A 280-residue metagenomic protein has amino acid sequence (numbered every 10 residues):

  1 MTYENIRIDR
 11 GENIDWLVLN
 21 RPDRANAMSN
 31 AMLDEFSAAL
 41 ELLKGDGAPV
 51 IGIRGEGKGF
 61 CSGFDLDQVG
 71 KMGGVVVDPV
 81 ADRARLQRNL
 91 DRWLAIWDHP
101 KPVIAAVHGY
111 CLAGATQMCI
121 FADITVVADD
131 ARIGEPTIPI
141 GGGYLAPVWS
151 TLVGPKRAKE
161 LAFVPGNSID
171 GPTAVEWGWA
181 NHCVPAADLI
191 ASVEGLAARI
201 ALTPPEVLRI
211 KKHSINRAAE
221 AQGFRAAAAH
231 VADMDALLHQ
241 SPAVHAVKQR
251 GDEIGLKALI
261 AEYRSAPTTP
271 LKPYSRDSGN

Functional and structural regions predicted by a protein language model:
M1-E12, G166-G171, A191, G195-A198 (+1 more regions): C-terminal alpha-helix plus adjacent terminal tail
M1-E56, G279-N280: Conserved CoA-thioester-binding segment of acyl-CoA-metabolizing enzymes
L17, R21, E35-F36, I53 (+5 more regions): Terminal peptide-recognition signature
R24, G73-G74, I169, C183: Ligand-binding pocket scaffold of soluble enzyme catalytic domains
A31-E35, R88, A95, S192 (+1 more regions): Charged catalytic carboxylate motif
G55-R92, C111, G255: Glycine- (often His-adjacent) and acidic-residue-rich active-site loop that binds/positions the CoA thioester
D67-G74, I124-A128, Q249: A glycine- and small-aliphatic-rich helix-loop capping segment at beta-alpha/alpha-beta transitions that lines
L94-P205: Crotonase-fold acyl-CoA enzyme core
